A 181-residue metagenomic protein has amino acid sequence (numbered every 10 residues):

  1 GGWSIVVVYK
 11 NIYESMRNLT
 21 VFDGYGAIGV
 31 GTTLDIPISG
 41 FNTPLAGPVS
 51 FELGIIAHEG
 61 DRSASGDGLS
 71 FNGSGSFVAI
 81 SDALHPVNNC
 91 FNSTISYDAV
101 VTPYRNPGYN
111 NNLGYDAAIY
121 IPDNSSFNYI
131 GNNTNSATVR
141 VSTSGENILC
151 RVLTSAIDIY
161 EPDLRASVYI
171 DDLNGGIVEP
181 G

Functional and structural regions predicted by a protein language model:
G1-D163: Disulfide-rich extracellular domains of secreted proteins
Y160-G181: Exported/extracytosolic protein signature
